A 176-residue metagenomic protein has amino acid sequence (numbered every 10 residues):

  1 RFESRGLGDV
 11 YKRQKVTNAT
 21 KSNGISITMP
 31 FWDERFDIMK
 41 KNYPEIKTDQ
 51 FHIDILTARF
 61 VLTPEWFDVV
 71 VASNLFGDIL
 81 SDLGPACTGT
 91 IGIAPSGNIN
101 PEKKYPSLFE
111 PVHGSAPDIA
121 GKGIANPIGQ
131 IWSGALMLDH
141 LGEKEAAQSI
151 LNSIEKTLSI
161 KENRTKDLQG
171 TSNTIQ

Functional and structural regions predicted by a protein language model:
R1-Y11: Single conserved hydrophobic/aromatic residue that forms the stacking wall/gate of nucleotide- or nucleobase-binding
F2, K122, N163-T165: Residue-level signal for helical boundary/lining positions with a hydrophobic bias
D9-D54, W66: Glycine-rich phosphate/diphosphate-binding loop of Rossmann-like nucleotide-binding domains
V16, S22-G24, K144, S153-Q176: Glycine-rich phosphate/pyrophosphate-binding loop and the adjoining helix
S22-S26, I46, Q50, V69-V70 (+4 more regions): Hydrophobic alpha-helical scaffolding
S26-F36, V61-F67, P85, E162-R164 (+1 more regions): Short glycine/threonine-rich loop-to-helix capping motif typified by GTGT followed within a few residues by an Asp-Pro
F60-S149, S153-K161: Glycine-rich phosphate/nucleotide-binding loop
